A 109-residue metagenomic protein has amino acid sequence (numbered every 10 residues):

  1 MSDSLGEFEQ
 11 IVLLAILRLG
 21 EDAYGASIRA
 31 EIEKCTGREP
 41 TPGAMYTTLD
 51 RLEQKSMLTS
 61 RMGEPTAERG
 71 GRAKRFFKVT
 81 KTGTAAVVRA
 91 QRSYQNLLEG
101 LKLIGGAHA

Functional and structural regions predicted by a protein language model:
S2-A44: N-terminal helix-turn-helix DNA-binding core of bacterial DNA-binding proteins
G6, T80-T82: Residue-level signal for threonine
A30, E53-Q54: Alpha-helical residues within the helix-turn-helix
M45-L52: Basic amphipathic alpha-helical segments that dock to polyanions
K55-G70: Beta-hairpin "wing" of winged helix-turn-helix
A73: Exposed loop/turn and edge beta-strand positions of beta-sandwich/beta-sheet ligand-binding modules
T82-A109: Amphipathic alpha-helical dimerization/coiled-coil segments that flank or bridge DNA-binding/regulatory modules
